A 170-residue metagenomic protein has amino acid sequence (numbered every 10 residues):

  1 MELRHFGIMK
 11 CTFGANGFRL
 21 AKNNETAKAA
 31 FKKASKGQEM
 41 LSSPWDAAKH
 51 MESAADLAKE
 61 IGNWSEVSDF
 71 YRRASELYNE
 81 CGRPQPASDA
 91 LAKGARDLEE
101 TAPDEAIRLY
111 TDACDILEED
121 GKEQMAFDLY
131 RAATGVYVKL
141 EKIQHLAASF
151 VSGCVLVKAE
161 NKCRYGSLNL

Functional and structural regions predicted by a protein language model:
M1-P44: Internal amphipathic alpha-helical repeat/solenoid segments
E2, K22, S42, G62 (+5 more regions): Residue-level detector of the short coil/turn that links helix A to helix B within each tetratricopeptide repeat
F6, R19, E39, A58-K59 (+5 more regions): Hydrophobic/aromatic side-chain positions at a characteristic register within alpha-helices of tetratricopeptide repeats
K10-C11, A30-F31, P44, H50-M51 (+6 more regions): TPR repeat positional signature
A15-N16, S35-K36, A55-D56, S75-E76 (+4 more regions): Amphipathic alpha-helical segments of tetratricopeptide repeats
S53-D56, E60-E66, R73-E76, E80-Q85 (+3 more regions): Tandem repeat domain/solenoid detector
M125-L170: Structured C-terminal portions of repeat-based eukaryotic scaffold domains
